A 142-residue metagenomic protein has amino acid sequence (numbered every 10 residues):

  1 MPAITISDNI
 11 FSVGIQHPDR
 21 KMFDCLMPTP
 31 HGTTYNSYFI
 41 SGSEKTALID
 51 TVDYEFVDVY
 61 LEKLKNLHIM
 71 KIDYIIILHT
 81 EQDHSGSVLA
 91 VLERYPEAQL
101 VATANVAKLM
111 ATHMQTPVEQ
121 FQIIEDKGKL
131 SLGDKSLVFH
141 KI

Functional and structural regions predicted by a protein language model:
M1, G42, K71-D73: Alpha-helical hydrophobic/aromatic positions enriched in membrane-embedded helices and signal peptides
A3-N66: Conserved beta-strand hairpin/beta-sheet module of binuclear metal-dependent hydrolase folds, prominently
I4-D8, V101-I142: Metallo-beta-lactamase
S12-C25, P30-T33, H79, V118-E119 (+2 more regions): Extended interaction regions within the primary functional domain
Y35, V59, G86-S87, N105 (+1 more regions): Short Gly/charged-rich anion-binding patches and loops
A47-D50, D73-I77, V138-K141: Short catalytic-loop micro-motif centered on adjacent basic/acidic residues
E55-V101: Active-site metal-binding motif and surrounding structural segment of the metallo-beta-lactamase
